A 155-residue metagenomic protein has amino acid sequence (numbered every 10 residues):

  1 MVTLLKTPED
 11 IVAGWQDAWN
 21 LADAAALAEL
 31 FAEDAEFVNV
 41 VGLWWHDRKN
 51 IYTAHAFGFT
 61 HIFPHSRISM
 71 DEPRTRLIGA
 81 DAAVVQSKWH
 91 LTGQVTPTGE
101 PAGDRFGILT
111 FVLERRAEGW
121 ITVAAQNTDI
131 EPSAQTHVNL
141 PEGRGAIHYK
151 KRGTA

Functional and structural regions predicted by a protein language model:
M1-E33, V40, L140-A155: Short, low-complexity N-terminal intrinsically disordered segments enriched in polar/charged residues
L5-K6, A24-D81, G103-D104: A solvent-exposed, acidic/Ser-Thr-rich amphipathic alpha-helical stretch
H55, M70-R76, W89-L91, G107-E114 (+1 more regions): Hydrophobic/aromatic beta-strand elements that line small-molecule binding cavities or substrate pockets in beta-rich
D81-L91: A short hydrophobic beta-strand element
L91-G103: Short, cysteine-centered beta-strand-loop-beta hairpins and adjacent loop/turn segments enriched in charged/polar
R115-R116, T122-A155: Low-complexity, intrinsically disordered terminal/linker segments enriched in charged and Gly/Pro repeats
